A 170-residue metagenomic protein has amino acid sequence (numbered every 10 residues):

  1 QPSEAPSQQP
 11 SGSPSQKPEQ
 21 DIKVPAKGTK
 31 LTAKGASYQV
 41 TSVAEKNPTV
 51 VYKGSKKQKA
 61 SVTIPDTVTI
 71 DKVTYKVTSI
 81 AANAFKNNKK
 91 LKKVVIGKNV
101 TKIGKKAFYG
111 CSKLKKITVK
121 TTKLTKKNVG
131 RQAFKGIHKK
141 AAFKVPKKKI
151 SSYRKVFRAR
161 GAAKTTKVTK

Functional and structural regions predicted by a protein language model:
Q1-P25: Ser/Thr/Gly/Pro-rich low-complexity, disordered linker/stalk segments of secreted and cell-surface proteins
P18-Q39: Disulfide-bonded cysteine-rich modules in secreted/extracellular proteins, activating on the conserved Cys frameworks
A33-F85: LRR flanking "cap" motifs
K57-S79, K89-K102, S112-K127, H138-S152 (+1 more regions): Structural signature of tandem-repeat unit edges
V156-A163: Helix-loop-beta element that forms the nucleotide-linked donor phosphate-binding surface in glycosyltransferases
